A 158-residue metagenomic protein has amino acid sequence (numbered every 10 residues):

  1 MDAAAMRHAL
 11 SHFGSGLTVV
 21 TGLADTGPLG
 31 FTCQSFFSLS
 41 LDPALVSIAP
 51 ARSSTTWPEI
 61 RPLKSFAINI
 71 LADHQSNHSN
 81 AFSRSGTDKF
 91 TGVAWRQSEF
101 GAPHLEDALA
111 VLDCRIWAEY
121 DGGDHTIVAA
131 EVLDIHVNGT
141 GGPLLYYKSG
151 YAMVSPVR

Functional and structural regions predicted by a protein language model:
M1-R158: Basic, polyanion-binding surface patches
